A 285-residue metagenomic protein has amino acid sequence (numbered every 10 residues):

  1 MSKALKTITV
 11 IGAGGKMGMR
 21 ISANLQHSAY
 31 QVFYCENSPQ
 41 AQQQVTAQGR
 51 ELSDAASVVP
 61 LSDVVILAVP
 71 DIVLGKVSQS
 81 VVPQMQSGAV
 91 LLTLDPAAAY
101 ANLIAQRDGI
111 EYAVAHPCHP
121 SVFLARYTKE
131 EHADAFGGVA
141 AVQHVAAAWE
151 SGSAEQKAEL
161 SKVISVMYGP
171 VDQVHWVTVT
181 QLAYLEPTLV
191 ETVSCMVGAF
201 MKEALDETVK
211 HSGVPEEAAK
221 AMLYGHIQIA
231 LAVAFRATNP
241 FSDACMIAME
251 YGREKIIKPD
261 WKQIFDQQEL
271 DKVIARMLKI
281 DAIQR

Functional and structural regions predicted by a protein language model:
M1-E51: NAD(P)+-binding Rossmann beta1-loop-alpha1 motif at the extreme N-terminus of oxidoreductases
Q42, V58, L74, K157 (+1 more regions): Small-residue helix-packing motif on alpha-helices
G49-S62: Short acidic low-complexity segments
V59-L103: Rossmann-fold NAD(P) dinucleotide-binding segment
L94-E186: Rossmann-fold dinucleotide-binding core
E186-C195: A short glycine-threonine-serine/GTX helix/turn-capping micro-motif
L205, G213-R285: NAD(P)-dependent Rossmann-like dehydrogenase/reductase catalytic/cofactor-binding core
